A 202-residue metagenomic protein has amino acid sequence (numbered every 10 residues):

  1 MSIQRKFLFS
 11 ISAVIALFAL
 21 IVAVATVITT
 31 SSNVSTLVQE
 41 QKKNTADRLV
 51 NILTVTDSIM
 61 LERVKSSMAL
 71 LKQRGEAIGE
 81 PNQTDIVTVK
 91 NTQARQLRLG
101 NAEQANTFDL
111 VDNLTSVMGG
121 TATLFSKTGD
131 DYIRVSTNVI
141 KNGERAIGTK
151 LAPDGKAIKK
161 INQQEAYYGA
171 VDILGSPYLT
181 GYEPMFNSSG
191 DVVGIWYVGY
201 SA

Functional and structural regions predicted by a protein language model:
I3-T36, E40: Extreme N-terminal signal-anchor transmembrane helix of membrane signaling/transducer proteins, especially in bacteria
L37, I59, A105, D109: Charged, alpha-helix-enriched surfaces in structured cytosolic catalytic cores of large nucleotide-utilizing machines
Q39, F186-W196: Short hydrophobic/glycine-rich mini-motifs in sensory/regulatory modules that couple input to downstream signaling
K43-Q104, N138-R145: Extracellular/periplasmic ligand-binding regions of membrane signal-transduction receptors
L61-T84, V111-Y132, V139, A166-D172: Short N-terminal helix-loop-first-beta-strand/juxtamembrane motif that initiates sensory/input modules
G100-A122, V135-G175, F186, V198-A202: Extracytoplasmic/periplasmic sensor domains and loops in membrane signaling proteins
